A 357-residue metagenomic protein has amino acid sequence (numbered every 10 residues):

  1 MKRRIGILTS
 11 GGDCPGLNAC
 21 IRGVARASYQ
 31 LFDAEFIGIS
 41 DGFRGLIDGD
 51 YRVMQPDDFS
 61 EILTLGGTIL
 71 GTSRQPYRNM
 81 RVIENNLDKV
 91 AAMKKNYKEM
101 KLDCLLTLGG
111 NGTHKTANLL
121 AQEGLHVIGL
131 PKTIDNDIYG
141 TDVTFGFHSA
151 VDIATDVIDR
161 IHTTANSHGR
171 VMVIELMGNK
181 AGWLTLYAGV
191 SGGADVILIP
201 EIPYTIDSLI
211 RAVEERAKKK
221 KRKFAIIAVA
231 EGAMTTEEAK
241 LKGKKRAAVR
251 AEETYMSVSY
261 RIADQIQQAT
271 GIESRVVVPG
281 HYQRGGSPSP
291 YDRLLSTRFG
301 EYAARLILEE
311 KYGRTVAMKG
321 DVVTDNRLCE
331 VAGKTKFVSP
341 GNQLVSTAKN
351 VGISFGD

Functional and structural regions predicted by a protein language model:
M1-S10, C20-D103, G112, T235-K240 (+6 more regions): A cross-family phosphate/adenosyl-ligand binding-site feature
S10-D13, I39-R44, R74-Q75, G110-T113 (+6 more regions): Short, ordered loop/turn segments at secondary-structure junctions
G12-P15, E84, N111, T141-S149 (+1 more regions): Alpha-helix capping and helix-loop boundary segments enriched in small/acidic/polar residues
D13-V24, L46-I47, V90, L102-N118 (+6 more regions): Short glycine/serine/threonine-rich phosphate/pyrophosphate-binding segments that cradle anionic phosphate groups
R26-P56, E123-R160: Glycine/threonine-rich beta-strand-loop-alpha-helix active-site module that forms ligand/phosphate-binding
N96, T107-G109, A117-L119, H126 (+2 more regions): Accessory alpha-helical/coil subdomains and C-terminal extensions that flank or cap enzyme catalytic cores
S296-L308: Flexible loop/turn connectors
